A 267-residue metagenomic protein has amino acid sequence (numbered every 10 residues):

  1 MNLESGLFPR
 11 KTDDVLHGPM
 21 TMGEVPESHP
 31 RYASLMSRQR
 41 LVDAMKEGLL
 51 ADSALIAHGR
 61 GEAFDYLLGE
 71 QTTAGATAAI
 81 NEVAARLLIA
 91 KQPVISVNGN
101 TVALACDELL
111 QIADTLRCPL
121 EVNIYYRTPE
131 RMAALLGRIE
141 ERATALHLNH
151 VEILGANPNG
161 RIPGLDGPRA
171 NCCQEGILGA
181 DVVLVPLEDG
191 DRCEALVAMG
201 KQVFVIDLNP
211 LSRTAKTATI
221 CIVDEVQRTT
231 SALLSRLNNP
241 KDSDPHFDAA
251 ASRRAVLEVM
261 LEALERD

Functional and structural regions predicted by a protein language model:
G6-P119, F247-D267: Electropositive, gly/pro-rich neighborhoods at or near active sites that engage anionic ligands
I89, L178-G179: Alpha-helix C-terminal capping/helix-to-coil transition sites in glycosyltransferase folds
N98-D107, Y126-E130, E188-D191: Gly/Ser/Thr-rich loops at beta-strand to alpha-helix junctions that form or flank small-molecule/cofactor-binding
Q111, T115-R169: Long, charge-dense
Y126-R131, C193, P210-T214, T229-T230: Short gly/pro/ser/thr-enriched loop/turn and capping motifs at secondary-structure boundaries
N159-L178, L184-D191: Active-site glycine-rich loop that binds ribose-phosphate moieties when present
G190-L211: A short, gly/pro- and small-residue-rich
R213-D267: C-terminal functional extensions of proteins
